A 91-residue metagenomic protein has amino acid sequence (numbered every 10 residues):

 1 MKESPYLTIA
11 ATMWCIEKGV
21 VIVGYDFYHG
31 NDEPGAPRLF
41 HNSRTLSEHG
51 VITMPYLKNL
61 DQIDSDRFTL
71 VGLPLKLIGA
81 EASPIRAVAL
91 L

Functional and structural regions predicted by a protein language model:
M1-L91: Active-/binding-site microenvironments in catalytic and ligand-binding cores
